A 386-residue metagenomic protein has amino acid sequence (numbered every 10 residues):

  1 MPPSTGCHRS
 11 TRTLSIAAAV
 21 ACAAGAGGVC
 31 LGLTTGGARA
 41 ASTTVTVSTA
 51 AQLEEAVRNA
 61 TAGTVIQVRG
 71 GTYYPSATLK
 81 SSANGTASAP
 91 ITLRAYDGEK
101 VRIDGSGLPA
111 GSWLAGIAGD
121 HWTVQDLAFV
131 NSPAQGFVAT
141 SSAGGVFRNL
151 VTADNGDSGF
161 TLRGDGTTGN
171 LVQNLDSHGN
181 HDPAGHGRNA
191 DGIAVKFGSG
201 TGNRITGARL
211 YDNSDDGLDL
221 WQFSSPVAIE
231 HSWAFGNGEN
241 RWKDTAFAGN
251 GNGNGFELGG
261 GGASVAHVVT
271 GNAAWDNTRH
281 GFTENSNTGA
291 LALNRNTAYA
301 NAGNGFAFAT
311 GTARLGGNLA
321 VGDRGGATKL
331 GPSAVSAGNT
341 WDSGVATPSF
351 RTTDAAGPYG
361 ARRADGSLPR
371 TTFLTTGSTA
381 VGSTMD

Functional and structural regions predicted by a protein language model:
P2-A21: N-terminal export and membrane-targeting signals
A26-T44: C-terminal region of N-terminal signal peptides and the immediate post-cleavage residues of exported proteins
A41-L79: Acidic Gly/Asp/Thr-rich repetitive segments characteristic of extracellular carbohydrate-active and adhesion proteins
T43, I193, G311-D386: Acidic, glycine- and Ser/Thr-rich low-complexity intrinsically disordered tracts in extracellular/secreted proteins
T46-S48, G70-S76, A83-A134, H181: Right-handed parallel beta-helix/beta-spiral solenoid domain characteristic of secreted/periplasmic
Q67, T92-R94, R102-D104, G116 (+13 more regions): Extracellular beta-strand solenoid repeats
T78-S81, G105-A115, N131-V138, D154-G164 (+6 more regions): Extracellular beta-strand/beta-solenoid scaffold signature
P90, Y96-E99, D120-N131, A143-G156 (+8 more regions): Right-handed parallel beta-helix
